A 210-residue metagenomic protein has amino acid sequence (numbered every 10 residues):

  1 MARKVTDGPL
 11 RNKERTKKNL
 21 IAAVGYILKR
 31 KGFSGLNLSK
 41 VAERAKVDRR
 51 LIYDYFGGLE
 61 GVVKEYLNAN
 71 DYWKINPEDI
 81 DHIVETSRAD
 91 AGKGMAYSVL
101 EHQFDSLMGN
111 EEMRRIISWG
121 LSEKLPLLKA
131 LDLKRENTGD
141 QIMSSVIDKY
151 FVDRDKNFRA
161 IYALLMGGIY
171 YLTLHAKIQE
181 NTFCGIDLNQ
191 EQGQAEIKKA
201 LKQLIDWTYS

Functional and structural regions predicted by a protein language model:
M1-R15: N-terminal intrinsically disordered/low-complexity leader segments
K13-G25, V41, Y66-N70, K74: Generic hydrophobic, amphipathic alpha-helix propensity
N19, I27-G61, E65: Helix-turn-helix
R44, E65, A69, I116-G120 (+2 more regions): Short acidic/histidine-centered micro-motifs embedded in hydrophobic/aromatic stretches that mark compact functional
L67, F104-K129, A176-N181: Amphipathic alpha-helical segments used for helix-helix packing
I75-D79, G94, I116, K124-F151 (+2 more regions): Amphipathic alpha-helical packing segments from all-alpha helical-bundle domains
E78-G109, M113, I161-Y162: Hydrophobic alpha-helical connector segments
V146-K202: Hydrophobic/aromatic-rich alpha-helical bundle segments in the mid-to-C-terminal region
